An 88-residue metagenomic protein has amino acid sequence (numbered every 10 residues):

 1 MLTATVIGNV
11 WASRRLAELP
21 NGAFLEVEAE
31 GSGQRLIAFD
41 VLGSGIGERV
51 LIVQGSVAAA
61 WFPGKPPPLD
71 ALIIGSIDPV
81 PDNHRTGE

Functional and structural regions predicted by a protein language model:
M1-Q34: N-terminal first-folded block
Q34-R35, P63: A short glycine/serine-rich beta->alpha loop
L36-V41: Beta-strand/loop nucleic-acid-binding surfaces
L51-E88: C-terminal structural segments of small proteins and small subunits
